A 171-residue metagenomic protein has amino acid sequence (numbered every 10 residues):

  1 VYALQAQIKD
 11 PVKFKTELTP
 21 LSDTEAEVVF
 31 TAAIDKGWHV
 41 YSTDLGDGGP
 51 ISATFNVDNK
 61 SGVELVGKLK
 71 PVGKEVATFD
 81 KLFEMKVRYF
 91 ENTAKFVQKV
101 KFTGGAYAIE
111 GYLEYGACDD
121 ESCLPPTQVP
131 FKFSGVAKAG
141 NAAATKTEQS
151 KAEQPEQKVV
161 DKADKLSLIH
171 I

Functional and structural regions predicted by a protein language model:
L4-L168: Extracellular/lumen-exposed scaffold segments
